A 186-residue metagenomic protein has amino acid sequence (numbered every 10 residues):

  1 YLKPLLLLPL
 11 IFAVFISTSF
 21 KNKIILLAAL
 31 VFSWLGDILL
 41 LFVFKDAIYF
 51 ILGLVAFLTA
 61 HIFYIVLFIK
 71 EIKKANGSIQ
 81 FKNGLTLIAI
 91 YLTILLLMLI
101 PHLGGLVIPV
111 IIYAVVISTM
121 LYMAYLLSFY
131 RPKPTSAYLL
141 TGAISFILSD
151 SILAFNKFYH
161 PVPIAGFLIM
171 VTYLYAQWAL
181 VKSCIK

Functional and structural regions predicted by a protein language model:
Y1-K186: Polytopic alpha-helical membrane-helix bundles and their juxtamembrane interface segments in multi-pass membrane
